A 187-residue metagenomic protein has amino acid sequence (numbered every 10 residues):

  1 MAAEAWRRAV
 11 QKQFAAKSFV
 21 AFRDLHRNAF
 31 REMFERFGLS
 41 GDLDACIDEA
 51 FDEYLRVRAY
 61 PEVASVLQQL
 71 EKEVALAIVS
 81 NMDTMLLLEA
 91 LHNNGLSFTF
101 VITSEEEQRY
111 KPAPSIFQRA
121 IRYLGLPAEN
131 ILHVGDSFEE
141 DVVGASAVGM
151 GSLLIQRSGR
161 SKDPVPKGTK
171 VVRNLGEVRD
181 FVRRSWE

Functional and structural regions predicted by a protein language model:
M1-P61: N-terminal helical cap/lid subdomain that shapes the substrate entry/recognition surface in HAD-like hydrolases
R31, G41, A64, Q68 (+1 more regions): Asp-based, Mg2+/Mn2+-dependent phosphohydrolase catalytic module
